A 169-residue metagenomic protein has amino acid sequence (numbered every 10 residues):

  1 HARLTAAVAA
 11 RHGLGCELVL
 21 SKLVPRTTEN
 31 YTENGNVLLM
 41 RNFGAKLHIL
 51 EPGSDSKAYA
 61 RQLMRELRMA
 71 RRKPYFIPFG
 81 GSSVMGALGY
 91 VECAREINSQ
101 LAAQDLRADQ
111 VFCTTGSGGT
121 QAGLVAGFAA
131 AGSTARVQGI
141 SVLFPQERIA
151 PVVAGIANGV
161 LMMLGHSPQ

Functional and structural regions predicted by a protein language model:
H1-T5, R11, G116-L124: Short glycine/serine/threonine-rich phosphate/pyrophosphate-binding segments that cradle anionic phosphate groups
R3-E51, E147-A157: Active-site-proximal loop->helix
A7, R11, S99, A126-A130: Short, well-ordered alpha-helices that flank and scaffold nucleotide-derived cofactor binding pockets
L23-Q104, Q169: Small/polar-residue-rich loop-to-helix segments that shape phosphate-bearing ligand pockets
D105-D109: Short helix-loop-beta connector
G132-Q169: Active-site/ligand-binding loops adjacent to catalytic centers
